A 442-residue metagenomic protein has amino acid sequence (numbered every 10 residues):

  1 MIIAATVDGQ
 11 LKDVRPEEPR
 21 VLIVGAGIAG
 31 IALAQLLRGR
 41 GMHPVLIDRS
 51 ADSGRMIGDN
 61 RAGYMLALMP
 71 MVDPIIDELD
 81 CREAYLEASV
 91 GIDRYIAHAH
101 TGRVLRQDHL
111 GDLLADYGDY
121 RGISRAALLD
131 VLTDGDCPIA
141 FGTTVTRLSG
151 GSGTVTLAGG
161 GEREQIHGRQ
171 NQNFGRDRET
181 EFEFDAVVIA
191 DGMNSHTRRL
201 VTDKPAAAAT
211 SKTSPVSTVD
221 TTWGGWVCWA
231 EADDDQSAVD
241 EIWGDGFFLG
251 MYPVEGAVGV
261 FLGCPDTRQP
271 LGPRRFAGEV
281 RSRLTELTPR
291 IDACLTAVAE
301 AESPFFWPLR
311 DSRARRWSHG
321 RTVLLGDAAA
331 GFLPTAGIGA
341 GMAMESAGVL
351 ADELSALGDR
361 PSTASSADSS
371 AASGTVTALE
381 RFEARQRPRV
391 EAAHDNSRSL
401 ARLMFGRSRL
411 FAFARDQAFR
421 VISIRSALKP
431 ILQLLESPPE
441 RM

Functional and structural regions predicted by a protein language model:
I2-P19, E87, G337, D352-M442: C-terminal helical "tail/cap" subdomain of flavin- and related membrane-associated enzymes
I2-V21, L36, G63, A67-C228 (+3 more regions): Conserved N-terminal helical subregion
I23-G39, H43, S50, V188-I189 (+3 more regions): Conserved mid-domain beta->alpha element of the FAD-binding
R147-L148, M251, W317: A structural signal for short hydrophobic beta-strand segments in well-ordered beta-sheet cores
P215-T222, A238, R290-F306: A short coil-to-beta-strand element that immediately follows conserved catalytic motifs
V239-Q269, L284: Active-site substrate-recognition segment that forms the wall of the catalytic cavity or substrate channel
G272-S303, T375-V376, A384, P388: Flavin-binding catalytic cores
